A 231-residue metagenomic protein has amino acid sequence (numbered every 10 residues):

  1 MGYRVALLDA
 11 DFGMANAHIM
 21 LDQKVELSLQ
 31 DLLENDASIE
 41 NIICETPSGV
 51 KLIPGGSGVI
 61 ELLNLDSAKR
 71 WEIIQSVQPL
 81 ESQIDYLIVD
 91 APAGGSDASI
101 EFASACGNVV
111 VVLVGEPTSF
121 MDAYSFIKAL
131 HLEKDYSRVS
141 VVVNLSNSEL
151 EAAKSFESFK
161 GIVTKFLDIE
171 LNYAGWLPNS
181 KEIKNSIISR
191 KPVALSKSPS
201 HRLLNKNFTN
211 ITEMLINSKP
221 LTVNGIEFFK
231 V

Functional and structural regions predicted by a protein language model:
L7-S82, I187-K191: P-loop/Walker-type NTP enzyme "switch/lid" segment
F12-M14, S57-I60, G94, E116-T118 (+2 more regions): Conserved nucleotide-binding/hydrolysis micro-motifs of P-loop NTPases
S76-Q83, S96-T118: Inter-motif core of Ras-like GTPase G domains
V114-G115, V139-K154, G175-N185, S198: G-domain G4 guanine-recognition motif of GTPases
F120-V139: Conserved C-terminal guanine-recognition region of P-loop GTPase G domains, centered on the G4
F166-A194, F208: Beta-strand-loop-alpha "switch" segments that mediate conformational coupling across diverse proteins
I188-V231: NTP-binding/hydrolysis catalytic cores, primarily Walker-type P-loop NTPases
